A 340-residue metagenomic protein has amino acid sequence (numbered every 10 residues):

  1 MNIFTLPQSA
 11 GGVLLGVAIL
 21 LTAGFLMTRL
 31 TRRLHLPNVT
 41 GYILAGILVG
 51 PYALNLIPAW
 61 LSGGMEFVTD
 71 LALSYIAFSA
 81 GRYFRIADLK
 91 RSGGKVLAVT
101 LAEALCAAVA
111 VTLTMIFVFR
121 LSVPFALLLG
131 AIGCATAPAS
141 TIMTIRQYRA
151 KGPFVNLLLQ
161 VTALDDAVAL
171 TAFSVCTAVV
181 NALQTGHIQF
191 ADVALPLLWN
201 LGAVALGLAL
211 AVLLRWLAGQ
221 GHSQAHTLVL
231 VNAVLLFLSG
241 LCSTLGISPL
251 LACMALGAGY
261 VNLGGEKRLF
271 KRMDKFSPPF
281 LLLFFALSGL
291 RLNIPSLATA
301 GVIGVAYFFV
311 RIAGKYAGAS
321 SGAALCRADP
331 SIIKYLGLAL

Functional and structural regions predicted by a protein language model:
M1-L48, A53-N55: N-terminal transmembrane signal-anchor/hairpin module of polytopic inner-membrane proteins
M1-P7, N55-G63, F119-R120, N181-L197 (+1 more regions): Membrane-interface helix termini and inter-helical loops of multi-pass transporters
F4-I19, L61-A77, V123-A137, L195-L206 (+2 more regions): Structural signature of hydrophobic alpha-helical transmembrane segments
A18-T22, T40, T69-I76, L105 (+9 more regions): Residue-level signal for the membrane-embedded core of alpha-helical transmembrane segments, especially mid-helix
L26, L30, K90-A150, A298-L340: Transmembrane alpha-helices that form the ion-translocation and gating core of multi-pass ion transport proteins
L30-R33, L48-K95, A218-T227, A233-Y307 (+1 more regions): Membrane-interface junctions of multi-pass transporters
L36, F84-K95, F119-P124, T144-N156 (+4 more regions): Juxtamembrane helix-boundary/capping and inter-helix hinge elements in multi-pass membrane proteins
T40, L48-G50, L101-V111, I132-T141 (+5 more regions): Membrane-embedded alpha-helical segments of transport systems, primarily multispan ion/solute transporters
